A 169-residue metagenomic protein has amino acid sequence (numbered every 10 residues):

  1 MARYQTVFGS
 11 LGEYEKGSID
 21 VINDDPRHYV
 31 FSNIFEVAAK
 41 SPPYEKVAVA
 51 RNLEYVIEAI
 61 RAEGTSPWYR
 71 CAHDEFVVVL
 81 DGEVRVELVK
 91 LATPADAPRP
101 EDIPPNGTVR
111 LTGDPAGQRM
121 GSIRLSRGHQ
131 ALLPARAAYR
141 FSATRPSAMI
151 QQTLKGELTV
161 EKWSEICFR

Functional and structural regions predicted by a protein language model:
M1-A2, G107-G113, S147-M149: Long cytosolic regulatory regions associated with cyclic-nucleotide signaling
M1-A59, T65-P67, K162, I166-R169: A short, N-terminal "cap"/entry segment at the start of jelly-roll beta-barrel domains of the cupin/DSBH fold
V56-H73, K90-P94: Conserved short histidine dyad/triad with adjacent acidic residue
P67-Y69, V86-E87, G121-I123, A131-L133 (+2 more regions): Short beta-strand His + acidic residue motifs that chelate non-heme Fe in jelly-roll/DSBH and cupin folds
V77: Structured binding elements
L91-A137: Short acidic-glycine-tyrosine-enriched beta hairpin
R145-W163: A short hydrophobic beta-strand segment most commonly corresponding to one strand of the jelly-roll/cupin
